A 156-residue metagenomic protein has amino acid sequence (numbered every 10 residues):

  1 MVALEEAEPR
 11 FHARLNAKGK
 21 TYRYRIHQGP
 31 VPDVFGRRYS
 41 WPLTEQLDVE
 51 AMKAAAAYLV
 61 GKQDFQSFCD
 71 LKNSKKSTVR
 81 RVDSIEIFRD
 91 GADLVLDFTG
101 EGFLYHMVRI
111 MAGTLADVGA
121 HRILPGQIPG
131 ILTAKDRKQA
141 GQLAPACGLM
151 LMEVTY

Functional and structural regions predicted by a protein language model:
M1-Y156: Structured-RNA-binding interfaces characteristic of tRNA pseudouridine synthases
